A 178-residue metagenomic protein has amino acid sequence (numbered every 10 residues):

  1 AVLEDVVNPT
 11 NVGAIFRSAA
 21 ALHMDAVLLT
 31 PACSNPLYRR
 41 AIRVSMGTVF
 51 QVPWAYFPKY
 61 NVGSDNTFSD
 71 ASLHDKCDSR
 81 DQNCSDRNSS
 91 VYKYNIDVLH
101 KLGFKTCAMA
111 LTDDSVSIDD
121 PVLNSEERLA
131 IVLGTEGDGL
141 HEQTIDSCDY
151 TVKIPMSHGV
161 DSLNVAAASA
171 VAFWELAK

Functional and structural regions predicted by a protein language model:
A1-D114: RNA substrate-binding interface of SAM-dependent RNA methyltransferases
E4, E136, E175: Acidic-residue sensor for enzyme active/binding pockets
S18-L22, P36, A41-F50, E142-K178: Structured adenosyl-cofactor binding patch, chiefly the S-adenosyl-L-methionine
L37, F50, L102-K105, I118-D119 (+3 more regions): Broad hydrophobic/π-residue packing in well-ordered secondary structure
C107-H158: Active-site/ligand-binding-proximal alpha/beta "capping" segment
